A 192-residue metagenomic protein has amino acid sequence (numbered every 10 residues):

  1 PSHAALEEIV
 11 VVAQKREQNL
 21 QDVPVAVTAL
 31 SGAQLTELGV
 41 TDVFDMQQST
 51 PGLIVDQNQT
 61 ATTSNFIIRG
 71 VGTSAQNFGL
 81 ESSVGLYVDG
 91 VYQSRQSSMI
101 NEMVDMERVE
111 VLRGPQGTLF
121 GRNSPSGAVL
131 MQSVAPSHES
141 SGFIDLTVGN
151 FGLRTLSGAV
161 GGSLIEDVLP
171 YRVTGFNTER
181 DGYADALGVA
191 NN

Functional and structural regions predicted by a protein language model:
A5-E139: Acidic, small-polar-rich N-terminal luminal/periplasmic segments of exported/outer-membrane proteins
E81-S83, R95, V104-E107, R113 (+1 more regions): Outer-membrane beta-barrel translocator/receptor signature
